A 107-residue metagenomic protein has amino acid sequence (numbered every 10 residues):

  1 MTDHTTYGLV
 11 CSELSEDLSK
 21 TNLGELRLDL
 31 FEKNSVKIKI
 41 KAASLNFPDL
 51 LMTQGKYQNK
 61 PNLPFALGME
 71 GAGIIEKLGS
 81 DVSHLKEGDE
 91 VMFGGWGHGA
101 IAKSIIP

Functional and structural regions predicted by a protein language model:
T2-L9: Short structural boundary motif marking the start of a folded domain
Y7, D89, A102-K103: Extracytoplasmic/periplasmic beta-strand context in beta-sandwich domains, especially the cupredoxin/COX2 CuA-binding
S12-E16, A43-L45: Short polar catalytic/cofactor-binding loops
D17-R27, K56: Short glycine/threonine/proline-enriched tight-turn/helix- or strand-capping micro-motif at secondary-structure
L28-S44, K56-G99: Glycine-rich beta-strand-centered segment in the early N-terminal region that forms part of a ligand/cofactor-binding
P48-Q54: Cytochrome P450 core scaffold surrounding the K-helix E-X-X-R motif and the conserved "meander" helix-loop region
H98-I106: Short, Lys/Arg- and Gly-enriched loop/turn segments at beta-strand edges
